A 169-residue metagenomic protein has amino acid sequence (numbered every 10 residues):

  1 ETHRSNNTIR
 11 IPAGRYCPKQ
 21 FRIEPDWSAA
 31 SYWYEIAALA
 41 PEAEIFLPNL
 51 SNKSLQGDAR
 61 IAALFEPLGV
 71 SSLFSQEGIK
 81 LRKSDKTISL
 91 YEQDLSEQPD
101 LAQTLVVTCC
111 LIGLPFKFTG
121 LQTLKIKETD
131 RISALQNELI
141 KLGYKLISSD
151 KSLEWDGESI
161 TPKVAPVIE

Functional and structural regions predicted by a protein language model:
E1-E169: Short, structured segments at the rim of ligand-binding sites
